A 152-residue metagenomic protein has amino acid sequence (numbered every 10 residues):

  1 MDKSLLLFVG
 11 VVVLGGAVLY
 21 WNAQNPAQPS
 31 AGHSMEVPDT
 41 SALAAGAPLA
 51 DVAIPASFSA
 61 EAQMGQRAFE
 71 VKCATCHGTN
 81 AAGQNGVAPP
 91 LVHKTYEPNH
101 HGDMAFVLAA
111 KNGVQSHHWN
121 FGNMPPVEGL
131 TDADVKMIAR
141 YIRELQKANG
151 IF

Functional and structural regions predicted by a protein language model:
M1-S4: Positively charged n-region of N-terminal signal peptides that target proteins for export
L7-L19: Hydrophobic membrane-insertion alpha-helices, especially the h-region of bacterial N-terminal signal peptides
L19-A31: Hydrophobic single-pass membrane-insertion segments
H33-A68: Electrostatic cytochrome c docking/interface patches
E61, G102, F106, D134-V135: Stable alpha-helical elements in mature extracytoplasmic
G65, F69-T79, M124, I138-I142: The canonical Cys-X-X-Cys-His
Q66, T79-K111, P126-G129: Gly/Gly-Pro-rich "capping" loops immediately C-terminal to redox-active cysteine motifs in periplasmic/lumenal
N85-V92, N112-L145, G150-F152: Axial heme c-ligation environment in periplasmic c-type cytochrome domains
